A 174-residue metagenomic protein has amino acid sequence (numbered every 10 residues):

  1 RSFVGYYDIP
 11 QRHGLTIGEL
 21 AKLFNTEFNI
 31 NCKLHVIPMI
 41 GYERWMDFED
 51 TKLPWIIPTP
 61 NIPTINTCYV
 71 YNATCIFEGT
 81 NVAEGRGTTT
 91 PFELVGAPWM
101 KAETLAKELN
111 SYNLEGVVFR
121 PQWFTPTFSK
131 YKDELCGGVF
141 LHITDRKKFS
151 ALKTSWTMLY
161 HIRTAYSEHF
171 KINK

Functional and structural regions predicted by a protein language model:
S2-T74: Conserved anion/nucleotide-ligand pocket segment
Y6-P10, P91-G96, I143-R146: Second-shell loop/turn segments in exported
L20-E27, G79-V82, A106-E108, T125-S129: Intrinsically disordered, low-complexity boundary segments flanking structured domains
N29, G85-T89, E134-C136: Short gly/pro-enriched beta-turn/loop segments at secondary-structure junctions
C32-K33, T90, E115, G137: A generic secondary-structure signal marking the coil-to-beta-strand transition
Y42-P121: Glycine-rich, aromatic-lined ligand/substrate-binding cores of catalytic and carbohydrate-binding domains
G96-K174: Conserved functional hotspot residues or short segments at active or partner-binding sites across diverse domains
